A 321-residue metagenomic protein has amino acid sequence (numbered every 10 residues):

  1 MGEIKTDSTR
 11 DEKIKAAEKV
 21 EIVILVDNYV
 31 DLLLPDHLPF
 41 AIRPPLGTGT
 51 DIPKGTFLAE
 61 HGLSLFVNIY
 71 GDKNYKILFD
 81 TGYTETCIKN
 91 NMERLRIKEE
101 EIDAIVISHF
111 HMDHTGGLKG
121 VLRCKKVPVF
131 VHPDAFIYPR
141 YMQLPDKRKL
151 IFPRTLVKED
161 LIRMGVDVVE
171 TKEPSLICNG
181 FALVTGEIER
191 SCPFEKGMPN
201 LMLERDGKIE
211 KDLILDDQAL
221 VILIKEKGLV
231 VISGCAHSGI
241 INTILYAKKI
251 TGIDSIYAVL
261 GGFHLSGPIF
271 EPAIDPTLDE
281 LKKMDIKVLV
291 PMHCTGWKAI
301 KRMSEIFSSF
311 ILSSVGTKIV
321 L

Functional and structural regions predicted by a protein language model:
E18, I24-L32, R190: Short polar catalytic/cofactor-binding loops
E21-L25, I77-D80, A182-I188, L229-C235: Active-site-proximal beta-strand elements of phosphoester/diester hydrolases
N28-D31, H37, I42-L95, L213 (+1 more regions): Conserved beta-strand hairpin/beta-sheet module of binuclear metal-dependent hydrolase folds, prominently
V67, D80, M92, H109 (+4 more regions): Divalent metal-coordination and catalytic microenvironments
K76-D80, A104-I107, V230-S233, V288-P291: Short catalytic-loop micro-motif centered on adjacent basic/acidic residues
T86-V131, F136, T251-A258: Active-site metal-binding motif and surrounding structural segment of the metallo-beta-lactamase
F136-Q218, L312-V320: Metallo-beta-lactamase
E210-V315: Cap/insert and terminal regions of metallo-dependent hydrolase folds
